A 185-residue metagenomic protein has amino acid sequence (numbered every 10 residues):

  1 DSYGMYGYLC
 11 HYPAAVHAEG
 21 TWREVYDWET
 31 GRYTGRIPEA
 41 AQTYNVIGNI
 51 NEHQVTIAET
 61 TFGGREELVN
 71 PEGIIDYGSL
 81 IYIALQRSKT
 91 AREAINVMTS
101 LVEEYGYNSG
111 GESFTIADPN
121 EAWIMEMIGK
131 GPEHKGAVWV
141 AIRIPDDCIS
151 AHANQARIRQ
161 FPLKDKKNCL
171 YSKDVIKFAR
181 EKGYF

Functional and structural regions predicted by a protein language model:
D1-D76, V97-F185: A contiguous strand-loop segment
E67-P71, S79-S88: Second-shell loop/turn segments in exported
